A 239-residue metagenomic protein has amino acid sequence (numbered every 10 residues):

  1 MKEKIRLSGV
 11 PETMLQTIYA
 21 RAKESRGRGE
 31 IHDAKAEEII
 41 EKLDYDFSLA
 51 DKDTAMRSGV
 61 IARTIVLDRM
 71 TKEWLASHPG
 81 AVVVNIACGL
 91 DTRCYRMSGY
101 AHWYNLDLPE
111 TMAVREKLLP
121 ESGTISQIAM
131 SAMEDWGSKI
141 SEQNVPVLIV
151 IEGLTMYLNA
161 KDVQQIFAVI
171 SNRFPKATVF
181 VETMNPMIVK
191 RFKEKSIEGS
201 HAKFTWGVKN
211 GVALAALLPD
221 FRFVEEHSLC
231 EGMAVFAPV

Functional and structural regions predicted by a protein language model:
M1-V84, C88-M130, E142-N144: Rossmann-like AdoMet
V83, W103, V179-V181, F223: Hydrophobic/aromatic residues located in beta-strands of well-ordered beta-sheets within soluble catalytic
Q127, D135-S138, Y157-P175: A short, conserved alpha-helix within the catalytic core of class I
N144-M156: Short SAM/SAH-binding signature in class I
L148, I170-P186: Conserved beta-strand signature within the Rossmann-like core of class I S-adenosyl-L-methionine
P186-A202: Short, glycine-/aromatic-enriched active-site segment of Class I SAM-dependent methyltransferases
H201-E231: Short alpha-helix
A234-V239: A C-terminal cap/extension of S-adenosyl-L-methionine-dependent methyltransferases that defines the acceptor-substrate
